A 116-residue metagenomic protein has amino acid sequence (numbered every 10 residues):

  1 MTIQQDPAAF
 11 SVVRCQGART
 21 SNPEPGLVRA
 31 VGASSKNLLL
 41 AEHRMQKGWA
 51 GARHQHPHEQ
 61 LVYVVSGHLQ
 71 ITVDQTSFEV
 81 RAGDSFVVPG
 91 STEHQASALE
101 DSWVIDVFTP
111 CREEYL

Functional and structural regions predicted by a protein language model:
M1-N37: A short, N-terminal "cap"/entry segment at the start of jelly-roll beta-barrel domains of the cupin/DSBH fold
S21, A41, V73, I105-D106 (+1 more regions): Anionic, Ser/Thr-rich low-complexity intrinsically disordered regions
A41-Q55: Conserved short histidine dyad/triad with adjacent acidic residue
A50-G51, G67-T72, F86: Short beta-strand segments in beta-sandwich/barrel cores
H58-L69, D74: Glycine- and acidic-residue-biased ligand/ion/polar-headgroup-sensing regions
V65-S66, R81-A82, E100: A cytosolic small-molecule/anion-sensing beta-strand core signal
Q75-G90: Short acidic-glycine-tyrosine-enriched beta hairpin
G90-E114: Ligand-binding loop in jelly-roll beta-barrel domains
